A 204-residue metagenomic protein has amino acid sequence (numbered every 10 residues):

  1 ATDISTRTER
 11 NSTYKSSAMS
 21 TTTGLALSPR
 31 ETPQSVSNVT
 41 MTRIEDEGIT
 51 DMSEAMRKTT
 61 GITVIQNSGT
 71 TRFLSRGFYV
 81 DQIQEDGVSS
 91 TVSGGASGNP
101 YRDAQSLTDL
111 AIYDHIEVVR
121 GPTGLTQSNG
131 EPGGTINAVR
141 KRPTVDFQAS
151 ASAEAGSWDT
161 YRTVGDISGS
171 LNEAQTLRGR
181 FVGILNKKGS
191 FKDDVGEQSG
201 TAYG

Functional and structural regions predicted by a protein language model:
A1-D146: Acidic, small-polar-rich N-terminal luminal/periplasmic segments of exported/outer-membrane proteins
G98, R102, A111-D114, R120 (+1 more regions): Outer-membrane beta-barrel translocator/receptor signature
